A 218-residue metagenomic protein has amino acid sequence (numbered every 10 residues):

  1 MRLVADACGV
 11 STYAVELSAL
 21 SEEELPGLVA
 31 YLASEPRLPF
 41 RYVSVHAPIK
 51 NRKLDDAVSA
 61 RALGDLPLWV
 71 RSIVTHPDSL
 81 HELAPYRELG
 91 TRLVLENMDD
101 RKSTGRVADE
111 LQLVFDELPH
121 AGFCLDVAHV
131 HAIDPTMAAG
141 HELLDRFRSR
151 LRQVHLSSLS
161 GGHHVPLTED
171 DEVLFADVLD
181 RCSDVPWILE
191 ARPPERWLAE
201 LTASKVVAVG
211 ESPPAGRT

Functional and structural regions predicted by a protein language model:
M1-C8, G27, Y31-L38, R52-W69 (+3 more regions): Histidine-acidic metal/acid-base catalytic patches
A14-L32: Glycine-rich, proline-tolerant flexible connector loops at the mouths of alpha/beta enzymes
E16-S21, S44-K50, W69-H81, V94-T104 (+1 more regions): Catalytic beta/alpha-barrel core
E23, V74, D99-V107, A128-A139: Active-site glycine- and acidic-residue-rich loops that bind and position anionic ligands or nucleotide-like cofactors
E24, E82, K102-S103, H163 (+1 more regions): Generic structural signal for helix capping and beta-alpha/helix-loop junctions
F40-Y42: A structural signal for short, hydrophobic beta-strand segments that form beta-sheets in beta-rich/all-beta domains
L80-V94, R101-C124, A128-H131: Eukaryote-skewed repeat-based solenoidal scaffolds used as protein-protein interaction platforms, primarily
